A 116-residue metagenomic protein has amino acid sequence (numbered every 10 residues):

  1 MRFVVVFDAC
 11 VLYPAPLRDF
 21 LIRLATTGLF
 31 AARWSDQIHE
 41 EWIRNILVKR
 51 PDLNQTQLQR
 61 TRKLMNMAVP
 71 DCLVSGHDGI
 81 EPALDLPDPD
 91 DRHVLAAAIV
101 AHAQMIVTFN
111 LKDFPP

Functional and structural regions predicted by a protein language model:
F3-C10: Asp-based phosphoryl-transfer active-site loop
V4, A15-R50: PIN/NYN-family metal-dependent endoribonuclease catalytic core
F7, W34, F109: A conserved hydrophobic position in a structured secondary element of the catalytic/binding core that shapes
D8, D88-D91: Histidine- and aromatic-rich ligand-binding microenvironments
R33-H77: PIN-domain endoribonuclease scaffold, especially VapC-family toxins
E81-P87: Short, flexible loop segments at the rims of nucleotide/cofactor-binding pockets, characterized by
D91-P116: Acidic, metal-binding active-site segment of PIN/NYN-like and related structure-specific nucleases
